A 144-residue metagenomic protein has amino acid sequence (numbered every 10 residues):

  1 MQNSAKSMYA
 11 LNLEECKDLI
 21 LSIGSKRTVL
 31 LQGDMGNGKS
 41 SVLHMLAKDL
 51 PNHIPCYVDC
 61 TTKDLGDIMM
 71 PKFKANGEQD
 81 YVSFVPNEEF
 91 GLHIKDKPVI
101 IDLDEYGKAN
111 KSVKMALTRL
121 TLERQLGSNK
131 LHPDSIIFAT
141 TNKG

Functional and structural regions predicted by a protein language model:
Q2-G144: AAA+ P-loop NTPase catalytic core and its hallmark functional loops
